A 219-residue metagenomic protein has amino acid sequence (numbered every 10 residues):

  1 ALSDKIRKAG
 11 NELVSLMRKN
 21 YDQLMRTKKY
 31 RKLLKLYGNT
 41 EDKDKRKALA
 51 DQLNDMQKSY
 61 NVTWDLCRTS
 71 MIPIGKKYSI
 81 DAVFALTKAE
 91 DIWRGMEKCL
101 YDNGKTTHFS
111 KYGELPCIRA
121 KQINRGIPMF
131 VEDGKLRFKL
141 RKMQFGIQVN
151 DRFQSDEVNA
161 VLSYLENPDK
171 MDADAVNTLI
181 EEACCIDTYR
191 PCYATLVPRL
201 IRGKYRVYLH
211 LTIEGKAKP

Functional and structural regions predicted by a protein language model:
A1-P219: Nucleic-acid substrate recognition interfaces
